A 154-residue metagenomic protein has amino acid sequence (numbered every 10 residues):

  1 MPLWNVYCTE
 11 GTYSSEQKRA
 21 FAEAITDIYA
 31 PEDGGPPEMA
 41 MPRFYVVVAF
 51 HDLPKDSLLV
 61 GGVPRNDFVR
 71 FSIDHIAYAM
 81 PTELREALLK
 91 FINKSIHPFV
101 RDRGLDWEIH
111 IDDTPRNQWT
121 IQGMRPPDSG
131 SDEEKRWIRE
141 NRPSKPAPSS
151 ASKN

Functional and structural regions predicted by a protein language model:
M1-N154: A domain-level signal for the structural core that forms small-molecule/cofactor-binding pockets and catalytic centers
